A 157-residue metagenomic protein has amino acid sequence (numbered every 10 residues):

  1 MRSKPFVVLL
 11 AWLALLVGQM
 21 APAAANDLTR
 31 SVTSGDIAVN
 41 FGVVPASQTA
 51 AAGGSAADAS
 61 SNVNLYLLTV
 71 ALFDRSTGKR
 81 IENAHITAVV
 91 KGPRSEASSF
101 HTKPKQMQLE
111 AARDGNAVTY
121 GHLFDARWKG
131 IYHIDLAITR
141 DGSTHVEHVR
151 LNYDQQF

Functional and structural regions predicted by a protein language model:
M1-P5: Positively charged n-region of N-terminal signal peptides that target proteins for export
V7-Q19: Bacterial N-terminal signal peptides
A24-L67, F73, R80-I81, Q155-F157: Beta-strand-rich domain onsets/edges
L72-S76, G92: Short solvent-exposed capping/turn motifs at the termini of beta-strands
T87-Q108: Short amphipathic beta-strand segments in non-cytosolic proteins
R113-G121: Aromatic sugar-binding surface patches on proteins that engage polysaccharides or sugar-phosphate polymers
G121-F157: Surface-exposed edge beta-strand/loop patches
